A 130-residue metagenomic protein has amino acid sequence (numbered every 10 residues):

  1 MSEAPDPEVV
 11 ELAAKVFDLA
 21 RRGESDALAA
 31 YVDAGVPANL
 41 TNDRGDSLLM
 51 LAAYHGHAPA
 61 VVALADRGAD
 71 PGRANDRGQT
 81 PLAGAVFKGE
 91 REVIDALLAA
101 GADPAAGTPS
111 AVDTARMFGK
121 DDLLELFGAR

Functional and structural regions predicted by a protein language model:
A27, P59-A60, E92-V93, D122-L126: Conserved ankyrin/ankyrin-like repeat signature
